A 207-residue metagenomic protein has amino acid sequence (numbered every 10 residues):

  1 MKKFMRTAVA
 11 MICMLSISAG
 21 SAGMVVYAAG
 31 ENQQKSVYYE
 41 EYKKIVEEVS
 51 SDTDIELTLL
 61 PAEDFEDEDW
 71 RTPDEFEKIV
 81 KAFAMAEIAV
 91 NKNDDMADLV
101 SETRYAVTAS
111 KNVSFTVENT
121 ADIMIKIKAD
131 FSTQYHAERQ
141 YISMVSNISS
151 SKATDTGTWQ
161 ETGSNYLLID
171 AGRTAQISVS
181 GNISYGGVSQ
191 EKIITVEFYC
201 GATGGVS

Functional and structural regions predicted by a protein language model:
M1-T120: N-terminal prepro-regions of secreted/extracellular proteins
N93-S207: Mature secreted bioactive peptide module from preproproteins
